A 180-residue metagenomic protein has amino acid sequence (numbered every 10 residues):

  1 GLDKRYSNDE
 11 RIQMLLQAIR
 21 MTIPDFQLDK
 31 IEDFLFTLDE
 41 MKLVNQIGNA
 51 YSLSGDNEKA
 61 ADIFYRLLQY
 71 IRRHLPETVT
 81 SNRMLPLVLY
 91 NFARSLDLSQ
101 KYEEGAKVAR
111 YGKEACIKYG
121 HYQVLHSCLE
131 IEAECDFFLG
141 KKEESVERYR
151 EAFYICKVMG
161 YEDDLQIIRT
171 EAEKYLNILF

Functional and structural regions predicted by a protein language model:
L2-R5, A50, S95, A115 (+3 more regions): Residue-level signature for tetratricopeptide repeat
R5-Y6, S54, F92, S99 (+4 more regions): Structural motif corresponding to the intra-repeat A-B loop/turn of tetratricopeptide repeats
N8-D9, N57, Y102, Y122 (+1 more regions): TPR-repeat structural position
L16-D29, Y65-E77, R110-H121, E151-Y161: Amphipathic alpha-helical segments of tetratricopeptide repeats
L35, K42, T80-R83, L87 (+2 more regions): Residue register of alpha-helical TPR repeats
